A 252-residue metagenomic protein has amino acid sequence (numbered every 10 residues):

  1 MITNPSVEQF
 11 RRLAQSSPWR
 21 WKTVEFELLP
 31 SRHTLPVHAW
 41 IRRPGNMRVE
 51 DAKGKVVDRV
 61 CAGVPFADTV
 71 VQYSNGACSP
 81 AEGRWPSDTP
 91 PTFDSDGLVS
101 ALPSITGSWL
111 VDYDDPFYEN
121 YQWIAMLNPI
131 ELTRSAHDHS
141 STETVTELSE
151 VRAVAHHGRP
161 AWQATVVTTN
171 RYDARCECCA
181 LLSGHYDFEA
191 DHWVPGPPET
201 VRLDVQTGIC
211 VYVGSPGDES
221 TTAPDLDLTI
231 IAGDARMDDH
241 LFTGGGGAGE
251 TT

Functional and structural regions predicted by a protein language model:
M1-G45, G54, C61, T69-N128 (+3 more regions): N-terminal leader/targeting segments and the immediate start of mature chains
R48, A52-G54, M126-T251: Gly/Pro-enriched, hydrophobic low-complexity segments that function as extracytoplasmic propeptides/linkers
D58-G63, D225-L226: Short amphipathic beta-strand/extended segments with alternating polar/hydrophobic composition
